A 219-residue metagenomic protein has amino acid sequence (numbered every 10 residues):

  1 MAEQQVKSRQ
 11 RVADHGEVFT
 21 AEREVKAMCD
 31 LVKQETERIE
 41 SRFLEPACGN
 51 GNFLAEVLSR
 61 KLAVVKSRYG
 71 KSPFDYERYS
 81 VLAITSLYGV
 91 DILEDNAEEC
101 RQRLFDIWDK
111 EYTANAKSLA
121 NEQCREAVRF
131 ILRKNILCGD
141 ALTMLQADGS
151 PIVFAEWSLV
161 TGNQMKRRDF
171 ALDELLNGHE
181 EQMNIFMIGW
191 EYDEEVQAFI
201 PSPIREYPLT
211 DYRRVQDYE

Functional and structural regions predicted by a protein language model:
A2-E219: SAM-dependent methyltransferase catalytic region
